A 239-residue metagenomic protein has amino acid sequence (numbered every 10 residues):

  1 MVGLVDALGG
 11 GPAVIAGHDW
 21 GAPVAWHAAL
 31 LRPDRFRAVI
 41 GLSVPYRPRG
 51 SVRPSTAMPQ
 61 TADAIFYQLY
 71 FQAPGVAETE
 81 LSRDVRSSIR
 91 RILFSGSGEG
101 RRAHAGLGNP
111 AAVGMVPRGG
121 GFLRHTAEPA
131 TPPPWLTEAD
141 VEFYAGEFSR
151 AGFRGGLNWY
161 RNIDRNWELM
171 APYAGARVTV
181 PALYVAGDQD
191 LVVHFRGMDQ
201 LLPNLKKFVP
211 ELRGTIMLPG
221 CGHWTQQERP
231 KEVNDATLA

Functional and structural regions predicted by a protein language model:
M1-A16, W20-R213: Flexible "cap/lid" subdomain of the alpha/beta-hydrolase fold that forms the substrate-access gate
A28, A236-T237: Hydrophobic residues on the short alpha-helix immediately C-terminal to a glycine-rich phosphate/catalytic loop
G214-C221: Short glycine-rich catalytic loops that host catalytic nucleophiles or stabilize transition states across multiple
C221-P230, N234: Catalytic histidine-centered segment of alpha/beta-hydrolase-like enzymes
